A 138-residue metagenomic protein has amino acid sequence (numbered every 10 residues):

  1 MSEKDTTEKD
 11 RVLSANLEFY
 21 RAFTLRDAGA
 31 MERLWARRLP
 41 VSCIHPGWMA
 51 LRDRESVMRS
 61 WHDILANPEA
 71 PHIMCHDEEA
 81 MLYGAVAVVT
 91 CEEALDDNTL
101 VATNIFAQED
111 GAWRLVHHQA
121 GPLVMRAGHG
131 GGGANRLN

Functional and structural regions predicted by a protein language model:
S2-R33, P40-N138: A beta-strand edge to alpha-helix "cap/lid" segment located at domain peripheries
